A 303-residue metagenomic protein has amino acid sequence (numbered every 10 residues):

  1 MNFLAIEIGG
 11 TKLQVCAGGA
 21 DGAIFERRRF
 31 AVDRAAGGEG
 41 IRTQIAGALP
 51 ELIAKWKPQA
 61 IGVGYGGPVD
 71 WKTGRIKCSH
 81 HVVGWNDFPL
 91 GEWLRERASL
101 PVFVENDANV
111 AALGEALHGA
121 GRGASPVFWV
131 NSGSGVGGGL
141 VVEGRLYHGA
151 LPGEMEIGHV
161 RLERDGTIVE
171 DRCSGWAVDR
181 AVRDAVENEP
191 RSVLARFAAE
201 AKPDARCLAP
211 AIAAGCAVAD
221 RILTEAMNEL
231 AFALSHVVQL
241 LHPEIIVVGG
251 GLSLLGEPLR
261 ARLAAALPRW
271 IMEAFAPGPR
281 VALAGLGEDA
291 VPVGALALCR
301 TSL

Functional and structural regions predicted by a protein language model:
M1-A60, D70-R75, E92-L100, G114-P126 (+1 more regions): ATP-binding/phosphotransfer module of carbohydrate and carboxylate kinases, centering on a glycine-rich
R75-N86: A charged helix-plus-loop insertion that forms the helical arch/lid used to bind and gate nucleic-acid substrates
V102-N106: General beta-strand structural signal in soluble alpha/beta enzymes
R122-W176: Glycine-rich phosphate-binding loop of actin/hexokinase-like ATP-binding domains
